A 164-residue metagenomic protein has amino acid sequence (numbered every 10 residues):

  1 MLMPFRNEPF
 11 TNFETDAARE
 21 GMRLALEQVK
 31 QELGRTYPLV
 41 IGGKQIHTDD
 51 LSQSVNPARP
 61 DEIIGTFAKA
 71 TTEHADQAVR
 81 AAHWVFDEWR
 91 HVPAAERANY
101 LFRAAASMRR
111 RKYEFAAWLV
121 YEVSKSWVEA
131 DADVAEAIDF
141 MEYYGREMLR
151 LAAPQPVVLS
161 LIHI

Functional and structural regions predicted by a protein language model:
M1-I64: Hydrophobic face of amphipathic alpha-helices that form TPR/SEL1-like repeat modules and related alpha-solenoid
M1-L24, D133-A135, D139-R150, P154 (+1 more regions): C-terminal segments
F13, G42-K44, D49, F67-A70 (+3 more regions): Surface-exposed loop/turn and secondary-structure junction residues enriched for glycine/proline
P60-A152: Glycine-rich loop-to-alpha-helix module at the N-terminal edge of alpha/beta enzyme cores
I162-I164: Conserved small/polar residues in nucleotide/adenosyl-binding loops
